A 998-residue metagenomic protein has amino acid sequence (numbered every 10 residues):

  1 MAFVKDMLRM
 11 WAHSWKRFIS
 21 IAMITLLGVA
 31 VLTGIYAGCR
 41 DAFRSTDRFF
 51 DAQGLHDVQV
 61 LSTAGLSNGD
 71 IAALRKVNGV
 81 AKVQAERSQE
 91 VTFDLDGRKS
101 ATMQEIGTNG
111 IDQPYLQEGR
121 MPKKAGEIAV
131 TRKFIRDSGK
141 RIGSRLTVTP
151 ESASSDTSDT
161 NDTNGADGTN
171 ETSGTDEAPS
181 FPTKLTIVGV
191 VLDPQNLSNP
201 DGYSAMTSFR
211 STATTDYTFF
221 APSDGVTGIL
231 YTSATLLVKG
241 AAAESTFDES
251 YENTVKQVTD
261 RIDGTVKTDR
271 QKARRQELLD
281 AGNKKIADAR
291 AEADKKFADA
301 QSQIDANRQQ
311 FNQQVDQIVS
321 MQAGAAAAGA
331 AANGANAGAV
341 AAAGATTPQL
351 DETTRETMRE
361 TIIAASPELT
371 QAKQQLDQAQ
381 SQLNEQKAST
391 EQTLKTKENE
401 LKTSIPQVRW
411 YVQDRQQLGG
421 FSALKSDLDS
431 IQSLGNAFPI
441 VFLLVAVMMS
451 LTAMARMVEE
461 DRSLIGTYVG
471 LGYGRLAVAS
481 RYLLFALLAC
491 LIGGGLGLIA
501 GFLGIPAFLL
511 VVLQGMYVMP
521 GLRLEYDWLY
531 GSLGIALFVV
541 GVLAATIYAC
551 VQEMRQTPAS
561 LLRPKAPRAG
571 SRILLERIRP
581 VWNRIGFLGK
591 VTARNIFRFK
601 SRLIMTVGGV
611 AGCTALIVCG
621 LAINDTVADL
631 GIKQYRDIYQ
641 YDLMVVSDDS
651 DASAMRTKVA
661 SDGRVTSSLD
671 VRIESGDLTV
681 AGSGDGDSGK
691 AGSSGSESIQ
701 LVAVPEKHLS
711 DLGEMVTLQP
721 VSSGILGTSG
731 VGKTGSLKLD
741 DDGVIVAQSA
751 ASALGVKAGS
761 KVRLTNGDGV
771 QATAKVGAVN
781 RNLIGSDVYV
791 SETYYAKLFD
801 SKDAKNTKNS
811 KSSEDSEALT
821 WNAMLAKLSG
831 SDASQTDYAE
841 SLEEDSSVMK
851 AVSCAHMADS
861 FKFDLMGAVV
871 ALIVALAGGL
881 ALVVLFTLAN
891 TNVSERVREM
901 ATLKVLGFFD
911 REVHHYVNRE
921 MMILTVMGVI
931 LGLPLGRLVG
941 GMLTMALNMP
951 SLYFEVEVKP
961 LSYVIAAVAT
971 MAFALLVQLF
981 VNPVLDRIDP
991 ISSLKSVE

Functional and structural regions predicted by a protein language model:
M1-A30, L483, S571-G612, N892 (+3 more regions): N-terminal Sec/SRP start-transfer signal
F3-L444, L630, Q634-L643, S736 (+2 more regions): Membrane transport/envelope proteins' first extracytoplasmic loop
S14, M448-L487, V884-T925: Interfacial "coupling" helices/loops that link adjacent transmembrane helices in transporter permeases
W15-D41, D57-Q59, L487, S601-T626 (+3 more regions): Short, strongly hydrophobic transmembrane alpha-helices
L451-R456, D461-S463, L487-M519, W528-R555 (+4 more regions): Small-residue-rich transmembrane alpha-helices
R555-I573, P983-E998: Short cytosolic juxtamembrane segments of multi-pass membrane proteins
F587-D741, Q748, S760: Juxtamembrane segments of multi-pass membrane proteins
K808, N822-M824, S841, D845-M949 (+3 more regions): C-terminal transmembrane helical bundles of large multi-pass transporters and their helix-start/helix-kink determinants
